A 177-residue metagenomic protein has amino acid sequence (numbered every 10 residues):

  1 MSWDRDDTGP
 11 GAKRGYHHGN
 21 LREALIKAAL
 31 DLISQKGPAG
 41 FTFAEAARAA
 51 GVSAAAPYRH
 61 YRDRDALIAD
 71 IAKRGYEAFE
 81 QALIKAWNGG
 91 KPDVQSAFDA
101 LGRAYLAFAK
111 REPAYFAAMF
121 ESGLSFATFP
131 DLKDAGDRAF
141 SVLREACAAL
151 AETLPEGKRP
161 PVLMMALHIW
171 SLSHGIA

Functional and structural regions predicted by a protein language model:
M1-N20: N-terminal intrinsically disordered/low-complexity leader segments
A24, A28, L32-A66, D70: Helix-turn-helix
L25-I33, G75, F79, Y105: Short hydrophobic clusters on alpha-helical segments that form packing/core surfaces in small helical domains
I33, I68-G75, A82, M119 (+1 more regions): Alpha-helical DNA-contacting segments of helix-turn-helix folds
R74-F98, P130-A135, A149: Amphipathic alpha-helical linker/stalk segments
I84-K85, M119-A127: Short linear capping/connector segments at secondary-structure termini
D99-E121, K133, W170-A177: Helical hydrophobic small-molecule/effector-binding pocket
A127-T153, L163-L167: Amphipathic alpha-helical packing segments from all-alpha helical-bundle domains
